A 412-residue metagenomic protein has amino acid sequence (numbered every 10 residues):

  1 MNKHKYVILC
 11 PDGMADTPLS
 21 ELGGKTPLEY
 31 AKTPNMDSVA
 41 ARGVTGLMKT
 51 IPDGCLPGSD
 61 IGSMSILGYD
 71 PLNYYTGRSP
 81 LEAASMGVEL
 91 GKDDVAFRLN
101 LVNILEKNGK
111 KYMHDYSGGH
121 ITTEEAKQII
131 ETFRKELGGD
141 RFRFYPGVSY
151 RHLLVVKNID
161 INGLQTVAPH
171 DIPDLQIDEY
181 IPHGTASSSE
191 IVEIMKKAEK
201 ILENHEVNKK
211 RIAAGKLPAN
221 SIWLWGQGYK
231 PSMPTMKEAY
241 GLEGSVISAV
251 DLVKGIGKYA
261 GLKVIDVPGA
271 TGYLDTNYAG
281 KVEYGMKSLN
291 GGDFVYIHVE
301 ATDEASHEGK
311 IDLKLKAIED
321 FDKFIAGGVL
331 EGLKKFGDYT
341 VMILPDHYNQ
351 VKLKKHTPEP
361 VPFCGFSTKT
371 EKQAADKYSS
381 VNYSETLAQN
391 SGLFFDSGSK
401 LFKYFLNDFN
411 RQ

Functional and structural regions predicted by a protein language model:
M1-Q412: Feature captures the catalytic ectodomains and active-site-proximal regions of enzymes that hydrolyze or transfer
